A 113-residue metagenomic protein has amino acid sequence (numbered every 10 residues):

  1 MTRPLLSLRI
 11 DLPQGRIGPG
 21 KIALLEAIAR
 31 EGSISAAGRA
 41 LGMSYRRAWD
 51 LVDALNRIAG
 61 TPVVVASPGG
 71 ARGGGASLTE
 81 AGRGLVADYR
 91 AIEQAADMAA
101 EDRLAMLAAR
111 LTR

Functional and structural regions predicted by a protein language model:
M1-P13: Short, Lys/Arg-enriched N-terminal segment that forms or immediately precedes the first helix of a structured domain
G15-L25, R46-W49: Short alpha-helical elements of helix-turn-helix
I28-R39: Short helix-boundary/capping micro-motifs
A54: Alpha-helical DNA-recognition elements
R57-P62: Residue cluster at the C-terminal edge of the helix-turn-helix DNA-binding motif
A66-Y89: Basic, amphipathic "hinge/linker" alpha-helix immediately C-terminal to the N-terminal HTH DNA-binding motif
D88-L107: Alpha-helical linker/hinge and terminal dimerization helices associated with HTH transcriptional regulators
